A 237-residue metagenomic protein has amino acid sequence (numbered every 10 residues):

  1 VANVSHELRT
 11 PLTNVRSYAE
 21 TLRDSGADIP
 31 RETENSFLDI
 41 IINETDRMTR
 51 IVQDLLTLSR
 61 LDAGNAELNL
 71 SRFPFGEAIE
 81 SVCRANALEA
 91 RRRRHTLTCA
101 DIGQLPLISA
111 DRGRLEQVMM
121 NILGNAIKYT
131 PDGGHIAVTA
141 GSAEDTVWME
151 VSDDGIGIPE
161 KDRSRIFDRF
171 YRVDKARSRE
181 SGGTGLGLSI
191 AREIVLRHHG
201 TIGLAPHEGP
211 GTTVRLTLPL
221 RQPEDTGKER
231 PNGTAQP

Functional and structural regions predicted by a protein language model:
R23-R31: Short acidic helix/loop segment immediately C-terminal to the autophosphorylated histidine in two-component histidine
I29, A63-L68, L107-A110: Conserved micro-motifs of the catalytic ATP-binding
N43-M48: Short alpha-helical segment of the dimerization/phosphotransfer core of two-component systems
N69-P74, R91, T96-P106: Conserved catalytic submotifs in the C-terminal HATPase_c
F75, G157-D168: Short helix N-cap motif at coil->helix boundaries in the Bergerat
G133-D145: Short beta-strand/loop element within the Bergerat-fold HATPase_c
H199-T201: Conserved glycine-rich
